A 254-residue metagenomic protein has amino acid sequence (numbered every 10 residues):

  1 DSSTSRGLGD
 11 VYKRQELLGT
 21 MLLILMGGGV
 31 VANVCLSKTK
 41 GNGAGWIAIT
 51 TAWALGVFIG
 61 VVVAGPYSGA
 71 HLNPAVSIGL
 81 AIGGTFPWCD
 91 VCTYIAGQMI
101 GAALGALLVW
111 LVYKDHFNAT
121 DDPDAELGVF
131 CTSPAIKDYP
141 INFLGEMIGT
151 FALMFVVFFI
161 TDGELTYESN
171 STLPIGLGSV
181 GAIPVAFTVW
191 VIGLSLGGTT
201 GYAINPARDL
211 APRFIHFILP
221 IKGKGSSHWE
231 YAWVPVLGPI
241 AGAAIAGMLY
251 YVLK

Functional and structural regions predicted by a protein language model:
R6-K254: Membrane-interface helix-loop junctions and terminal tails of multi-pass membrane proteins
